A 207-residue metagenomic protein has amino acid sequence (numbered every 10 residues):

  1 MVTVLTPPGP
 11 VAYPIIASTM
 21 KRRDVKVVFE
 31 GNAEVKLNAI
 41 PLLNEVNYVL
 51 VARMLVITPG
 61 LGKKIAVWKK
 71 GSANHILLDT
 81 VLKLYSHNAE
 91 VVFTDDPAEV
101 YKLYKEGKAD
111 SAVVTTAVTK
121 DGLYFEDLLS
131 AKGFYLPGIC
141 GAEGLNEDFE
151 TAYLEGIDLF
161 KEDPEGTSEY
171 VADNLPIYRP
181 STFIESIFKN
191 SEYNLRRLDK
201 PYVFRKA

Functional and structural regions predicted by a protein language model:
M1-H87, V100-Y101, D110: Short, glycine-/small- and polar/acidic-enriched structural segments that line small-molecule recognition paths
V2-T3, G156-F160, Y193-K200: Second-shell loop/turn segments in exported
A12-T19, A131, P137-G138, I187-L195: Acidic, polar-rich N-terminal leader regions of halophilic archaeal proteins
V49, V113-V114, P201-F204: Short, structured secondary-structure boundary patches
S86-A89, R179: Secondary-structure boundary/capping signal
V92-S168: Pocket-lining segment of extracytoplasmic ligand-binding domains
E169-A207: An extracytoplasmic/periplasmic, membrane-proximal ligand-sensing/linker region
